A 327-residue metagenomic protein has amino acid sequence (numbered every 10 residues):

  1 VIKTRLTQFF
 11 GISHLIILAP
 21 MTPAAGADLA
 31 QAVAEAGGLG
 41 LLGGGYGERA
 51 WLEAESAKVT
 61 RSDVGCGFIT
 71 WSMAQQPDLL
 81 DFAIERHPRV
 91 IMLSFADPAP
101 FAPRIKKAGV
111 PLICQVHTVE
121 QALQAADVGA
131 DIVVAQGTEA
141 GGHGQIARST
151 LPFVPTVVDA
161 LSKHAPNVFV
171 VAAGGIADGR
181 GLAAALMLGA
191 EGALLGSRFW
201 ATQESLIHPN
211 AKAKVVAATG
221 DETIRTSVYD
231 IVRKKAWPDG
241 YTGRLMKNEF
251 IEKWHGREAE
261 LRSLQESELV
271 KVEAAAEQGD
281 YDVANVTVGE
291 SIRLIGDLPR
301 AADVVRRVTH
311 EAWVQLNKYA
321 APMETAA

Functional and structural regions predicted by a protein language model:
V1-F169: Active-site entrance/lid segments in N-terminal catalytic domains of soluble metabolic enzymes
A24, G175-A177: Residue-level detector of alpha-helix initiation sites
R148, P152-F169, A177-A327: Conserved active-site-proximal phosphate/metal-binding subdomains
